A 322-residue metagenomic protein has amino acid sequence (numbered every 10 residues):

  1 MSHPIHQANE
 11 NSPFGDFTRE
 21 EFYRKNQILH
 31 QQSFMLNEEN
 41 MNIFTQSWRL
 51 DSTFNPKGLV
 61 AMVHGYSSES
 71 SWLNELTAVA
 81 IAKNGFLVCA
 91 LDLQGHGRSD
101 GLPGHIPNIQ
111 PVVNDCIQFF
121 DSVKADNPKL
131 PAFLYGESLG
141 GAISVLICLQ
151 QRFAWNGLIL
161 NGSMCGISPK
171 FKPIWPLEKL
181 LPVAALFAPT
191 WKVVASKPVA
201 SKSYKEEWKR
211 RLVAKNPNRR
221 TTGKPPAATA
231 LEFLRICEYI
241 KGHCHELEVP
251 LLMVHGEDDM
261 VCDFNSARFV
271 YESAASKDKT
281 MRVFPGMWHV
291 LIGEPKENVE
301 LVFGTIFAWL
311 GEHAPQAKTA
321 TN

Functional and structural regions predicted by a protein language model:
M1-D51, V194-S201, N322: An N-terminal hydrophobic leader/cap segment in hydrolases
Y66-V79: The serine-hydrolase catalytic nucleophile loop
E69-W72, G97-P131, K296-V302: Catalytic nucleophile-loop/oxyanion-hole region of alpha/beta-hydrolase and closely related hydrolase-like folds
A78-G101: Conserved alpha/beta-hydrolase
E137-P226: Alpha/beta-hydrolase-fold enzymes
L247, M253-H255, D259: Short beta-strand/loop motif that positions the catalytic acidic residue of the alpha/beta-hydrolase fold
V249, D263-E272: Short alpha-helix in the alpha/beta-hydrolase fold that links the catalytic acid
P285-N322: Catalytic active-site module of serine/aspartate enzymes centered on a nucleophile-bearing elbow/loop
